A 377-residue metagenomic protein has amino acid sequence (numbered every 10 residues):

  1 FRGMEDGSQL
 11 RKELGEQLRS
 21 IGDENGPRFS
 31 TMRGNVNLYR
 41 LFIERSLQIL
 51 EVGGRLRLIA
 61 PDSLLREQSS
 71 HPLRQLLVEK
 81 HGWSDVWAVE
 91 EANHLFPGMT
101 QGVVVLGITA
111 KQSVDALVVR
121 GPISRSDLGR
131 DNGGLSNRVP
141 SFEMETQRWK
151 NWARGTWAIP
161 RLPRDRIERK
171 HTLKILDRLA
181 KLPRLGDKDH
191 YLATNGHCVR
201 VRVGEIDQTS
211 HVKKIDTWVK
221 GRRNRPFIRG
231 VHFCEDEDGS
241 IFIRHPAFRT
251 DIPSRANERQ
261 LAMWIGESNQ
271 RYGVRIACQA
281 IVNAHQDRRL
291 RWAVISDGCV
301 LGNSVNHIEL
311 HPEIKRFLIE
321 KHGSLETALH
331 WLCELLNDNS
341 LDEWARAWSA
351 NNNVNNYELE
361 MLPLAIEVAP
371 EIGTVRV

Functional and structural regions predicted by a protein language model:
F1-H211, N303-V305, L318, N352-L359: Signature of N6-adenine DNA methyltransferases within the class I
R40, L47-L50, A92-H94, V104 (+3 more regions): Polybasic, glycine- and aromatic-enriched phosphate-binding surface used to engage nucleic acids
D127-L128, V375-V377: Short amphipathic alpha-helical segments
